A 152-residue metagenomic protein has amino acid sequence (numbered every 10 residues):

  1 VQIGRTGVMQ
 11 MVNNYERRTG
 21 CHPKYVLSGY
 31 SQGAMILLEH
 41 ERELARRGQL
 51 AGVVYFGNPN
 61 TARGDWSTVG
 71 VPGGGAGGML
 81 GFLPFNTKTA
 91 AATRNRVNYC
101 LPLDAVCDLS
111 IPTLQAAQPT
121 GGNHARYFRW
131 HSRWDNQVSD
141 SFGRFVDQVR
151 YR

Functional and structural regions predicted by a protein language model:
I3-P23, E39, E43-R152: Surface cap/lid and interfacial helix-loop subdomains adjacent to catalytic sites that gate substrate access
L27-L37: Gly/Ala-rich beta-loop-alpha elbow adjacent to hydrolase catalytic centers
